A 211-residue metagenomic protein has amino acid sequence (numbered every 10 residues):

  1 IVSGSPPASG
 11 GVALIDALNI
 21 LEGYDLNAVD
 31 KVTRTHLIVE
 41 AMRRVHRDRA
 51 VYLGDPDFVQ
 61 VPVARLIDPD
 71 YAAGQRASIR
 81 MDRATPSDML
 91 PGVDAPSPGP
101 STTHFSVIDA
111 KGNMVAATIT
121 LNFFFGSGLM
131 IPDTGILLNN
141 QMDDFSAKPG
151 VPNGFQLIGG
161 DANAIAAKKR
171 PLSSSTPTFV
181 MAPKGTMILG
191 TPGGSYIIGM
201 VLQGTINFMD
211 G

Functional and structural regions predicted by a protein language model:
I1-I38: Structured, charged N-terminal subsegments at the starts of enzyme catalytic cores and at intra-chain domain/subunit
I1-P6, A13-A17, F105, M114-T118 (+1 more regions): Short, well-ordered beta-strand elements
S5-A8, D94-P98, N163-L172: Short Gly/Pro-enriched turn/cap motifs at secondary-structure boundaries
P6-S9, I165-A167, V180-Y196, F208: Extended C-terminal regions of large enzymes
S9-D16, T103, P171, S175 (+2 more regions): Catalytic-loop motifs flanking and including active-site residues across diverse enzymes
N19-E22, T191-G211: Alpha-helical support elements that line or immediately flank enzyme active sites and cofactor-binding pockets
G23-L121, S127, D133-T134, Q141 (+2 more regions): Internal maturation/activation junctions in enzymes
M114-P183, I198, Q203: Active-site rim segments in enzyme catalytic domains, especially the processed small/beta chain of N-terminal
